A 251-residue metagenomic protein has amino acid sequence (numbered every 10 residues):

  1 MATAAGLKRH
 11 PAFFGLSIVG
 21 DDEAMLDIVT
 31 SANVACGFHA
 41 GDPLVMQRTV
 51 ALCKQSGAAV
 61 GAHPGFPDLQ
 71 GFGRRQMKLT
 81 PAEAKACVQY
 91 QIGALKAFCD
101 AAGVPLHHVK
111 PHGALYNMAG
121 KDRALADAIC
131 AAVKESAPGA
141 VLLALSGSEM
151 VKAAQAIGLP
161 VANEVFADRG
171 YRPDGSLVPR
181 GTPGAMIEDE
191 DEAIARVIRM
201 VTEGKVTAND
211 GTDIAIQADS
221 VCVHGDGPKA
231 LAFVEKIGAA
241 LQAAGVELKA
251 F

Functional and structural regions predicted by a protein language model:
I18-D22, A40-K54, G120-D127, S146-A156: Active-site-adjacent beta->alpha loops and helix N-cap segments on the catalytic face of soluble alpha/beta enzymes
E23-D27, R48-G61, D100-A101: Acidic (Asp/Glu)-rich catalytic clusters
A32-A40, Q70-K85, A119-G120, A132 (+3 more regions): Glycine-rich tight-turn/loop motif centered on a GG-T
H63, V109, V223: Conserved, mostly hydrophobic/aromatic
L69-P111: Glycine/small-residue-rich loop that forms an oxyanion/phosphate-binding "nest" at active or ligand-binding sites
C99-H107, G204-A215, E247-F251: Flexible, glycine/charged-enriched surface loops at secondary-structure junctions
A140, A232-F251: C-terminal domain-boundary segment and adjacent tail
G147-K205: Active-site rim beta-loop-alpha module in soluble metabolic enzymes
